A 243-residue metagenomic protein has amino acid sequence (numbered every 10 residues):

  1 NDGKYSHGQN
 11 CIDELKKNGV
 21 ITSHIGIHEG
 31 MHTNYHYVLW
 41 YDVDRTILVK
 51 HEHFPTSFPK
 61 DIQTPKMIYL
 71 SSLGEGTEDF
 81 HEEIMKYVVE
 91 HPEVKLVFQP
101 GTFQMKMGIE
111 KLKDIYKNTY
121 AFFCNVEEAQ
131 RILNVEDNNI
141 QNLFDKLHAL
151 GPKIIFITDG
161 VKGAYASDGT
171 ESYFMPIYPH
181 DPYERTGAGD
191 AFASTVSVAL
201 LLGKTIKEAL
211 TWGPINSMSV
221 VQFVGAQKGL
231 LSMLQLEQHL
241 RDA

Functional and structural regions predicted by a protein language model:
G3-K4, Q9-I27, M31, L39-A121 (+4 more regions): Ribokinase/PfkB-type carbohydrate-kinase core domain
N34: Glycine-rich phosphate-binding loop of ATP-grasp-fold ATP-dependent ligases
L150-P152, P176-D242: Conserved post-catalytic alpha-helical subdomain immediately downstream of the catalytic base and nucleotide-binding
